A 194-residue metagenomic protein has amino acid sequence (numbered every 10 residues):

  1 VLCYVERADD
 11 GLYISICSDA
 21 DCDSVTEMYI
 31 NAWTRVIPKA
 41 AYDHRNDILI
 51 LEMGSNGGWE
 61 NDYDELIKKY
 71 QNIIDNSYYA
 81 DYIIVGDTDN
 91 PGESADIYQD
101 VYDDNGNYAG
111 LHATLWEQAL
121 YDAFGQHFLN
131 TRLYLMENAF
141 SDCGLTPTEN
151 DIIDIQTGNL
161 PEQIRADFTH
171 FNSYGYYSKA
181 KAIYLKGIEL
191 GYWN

Functional and structural regions predicted by a protein language model:
L2-N194: Alpha-helical cap/lid subdomain in secreted, periplasmic, or secretory-pathway luminal O-acyl-processing enzymes
